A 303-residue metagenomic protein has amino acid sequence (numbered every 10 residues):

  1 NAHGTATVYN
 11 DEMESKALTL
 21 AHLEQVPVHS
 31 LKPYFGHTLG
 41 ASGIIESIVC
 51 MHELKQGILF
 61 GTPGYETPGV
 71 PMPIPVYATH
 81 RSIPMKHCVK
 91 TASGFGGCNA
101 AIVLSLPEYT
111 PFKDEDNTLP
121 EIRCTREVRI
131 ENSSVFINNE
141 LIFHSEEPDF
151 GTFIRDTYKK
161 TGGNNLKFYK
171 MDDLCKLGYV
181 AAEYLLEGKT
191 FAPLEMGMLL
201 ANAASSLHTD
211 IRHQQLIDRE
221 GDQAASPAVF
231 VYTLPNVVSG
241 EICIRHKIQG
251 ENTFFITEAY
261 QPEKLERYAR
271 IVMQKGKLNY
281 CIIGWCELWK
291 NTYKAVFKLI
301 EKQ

Functional and structural regions predicted by a protein language model:
N1-L278, I282-Q303: Conserved "HGTGT" condensation-loop signature of ketosynthase/thiolase-family condensing enzymes that catalyze
